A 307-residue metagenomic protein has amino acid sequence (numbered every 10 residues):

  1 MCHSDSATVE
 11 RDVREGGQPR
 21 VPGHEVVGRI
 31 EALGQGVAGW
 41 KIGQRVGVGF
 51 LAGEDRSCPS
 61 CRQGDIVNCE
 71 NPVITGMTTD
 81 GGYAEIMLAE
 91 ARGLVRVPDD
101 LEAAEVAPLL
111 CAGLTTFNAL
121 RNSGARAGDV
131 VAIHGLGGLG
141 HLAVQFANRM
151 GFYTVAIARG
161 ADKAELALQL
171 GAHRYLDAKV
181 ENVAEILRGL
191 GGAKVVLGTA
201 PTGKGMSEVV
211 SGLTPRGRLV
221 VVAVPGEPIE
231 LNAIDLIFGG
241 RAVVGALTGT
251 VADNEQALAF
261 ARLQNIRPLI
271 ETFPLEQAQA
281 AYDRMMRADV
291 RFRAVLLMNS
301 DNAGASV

Functional and structural regions predicted by a protein language model:
E10-P59, P98-L101: Glycine-rich beta-strand-centered segment in the early N-terminal region that forms part of a ligand/cofactor-binding
E54-H134: NAD(P)H dinucleotide-binding glycine-rich loop of Rossmann-like/cofactor-binding domains, especially the beta1-alpha1
D99-I186: Mid-domain Rossmann-like dinucleotide-binding core that forms the NAD(H)/NADP(H) cofactor-binding site
S123, V155, R159-A242, D301-V307: Glycine-rich cofactor phosphate-binding loops and adjacent beta1-alpha1 units of small-molecule cofactor enzyme domains
S207, V251-V307: C-terminal hydrophobic helical "lid"/dimerization subdomain of Rossmann-like NAD(P)H-dependent oxidoreductases
R218-V220, E230-E271: Rossmann-fold dehydrogenase core element
